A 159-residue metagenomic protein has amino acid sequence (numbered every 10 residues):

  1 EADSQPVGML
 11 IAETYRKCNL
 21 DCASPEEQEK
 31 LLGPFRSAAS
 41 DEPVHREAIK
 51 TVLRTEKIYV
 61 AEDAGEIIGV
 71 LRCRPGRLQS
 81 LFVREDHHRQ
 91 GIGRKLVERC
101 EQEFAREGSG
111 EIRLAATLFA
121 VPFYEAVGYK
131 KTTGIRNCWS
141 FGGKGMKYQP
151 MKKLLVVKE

Functional and structural regions predicted by a protein language model:
G8, A12-A48: Conserved GNAT-fold acetyl-CoA-binding loop/helix
S37-V60, R77: A short helix-loop-beta-strand connector motif used in the catalytic cores of GNAT acetyltransferases and, in some
T55-L71: Conserved beta-hairpin
Y59, L71, G76, L81 (+1 more regions): Conserved GNAT-family N-acetyltransferase fold
V83, R89-Q102: Conserved acetyl-CoA-binding loop-helix of GNAT-fold acetyltransferases
E103-L118: Conserved GNAT acetyl-CoA-binding A-motif
R113-A115, K130-P150: Conserved catalytic-core motifs of GNAT/GCN5-like acyltransferases
Y124, Y129: Conserved active-site tyrosine of GNAT-family acetyltransferases
